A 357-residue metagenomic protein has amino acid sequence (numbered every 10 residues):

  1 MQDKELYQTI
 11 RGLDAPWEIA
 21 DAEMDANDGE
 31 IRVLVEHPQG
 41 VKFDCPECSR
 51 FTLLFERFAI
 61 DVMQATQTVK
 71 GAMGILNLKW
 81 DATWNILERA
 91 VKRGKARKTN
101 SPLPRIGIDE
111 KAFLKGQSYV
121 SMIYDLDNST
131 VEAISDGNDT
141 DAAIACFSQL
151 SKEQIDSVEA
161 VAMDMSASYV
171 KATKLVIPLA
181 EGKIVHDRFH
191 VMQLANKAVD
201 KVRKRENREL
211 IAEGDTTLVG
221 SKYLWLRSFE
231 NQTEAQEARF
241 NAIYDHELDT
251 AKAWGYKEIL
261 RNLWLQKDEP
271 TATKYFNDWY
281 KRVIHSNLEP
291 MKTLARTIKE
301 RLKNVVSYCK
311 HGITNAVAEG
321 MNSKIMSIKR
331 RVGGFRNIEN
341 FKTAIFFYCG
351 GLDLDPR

Functional and structural regions predicted by a protein language model:
M1-R50: Short, conserved DNA-binding cores of transcription-related domains
N27, Q39, A65-T66, L114-Q117 (+1 more regions): Short flexible coil/turn linkers enriched for glycine and charged/polar residues that connect secondary-structure
V33, A72, I298: A residue-level signal for conserved active-site and pocket-lining positions in enzyme catalytic cores
K42, K115-S118, D125-S129, D136 (+3 more regions): Acidic/histidine-rich catalytic cores and adjacent linkers of DNA breakage/strand-transfer/modification proteins
E47-Q117, D156, V305-V306: Short, positively charged, Gly/Tyr-enriched micro-motifs that form contact patches at catalytic or ligand/partner
K79, A90-G94, M165, V202 (+1 more regions): The DNA-recognition helices of helix-turn-helix-type DNA-binding domains
E88, K92-G107, A112-G116, V120-M122 (+6 more regions): Basic, low-complexity intrinsically disordered segments
R188-A212: Short alpha-helix plus adjacent loop in nuclease-associated cores
